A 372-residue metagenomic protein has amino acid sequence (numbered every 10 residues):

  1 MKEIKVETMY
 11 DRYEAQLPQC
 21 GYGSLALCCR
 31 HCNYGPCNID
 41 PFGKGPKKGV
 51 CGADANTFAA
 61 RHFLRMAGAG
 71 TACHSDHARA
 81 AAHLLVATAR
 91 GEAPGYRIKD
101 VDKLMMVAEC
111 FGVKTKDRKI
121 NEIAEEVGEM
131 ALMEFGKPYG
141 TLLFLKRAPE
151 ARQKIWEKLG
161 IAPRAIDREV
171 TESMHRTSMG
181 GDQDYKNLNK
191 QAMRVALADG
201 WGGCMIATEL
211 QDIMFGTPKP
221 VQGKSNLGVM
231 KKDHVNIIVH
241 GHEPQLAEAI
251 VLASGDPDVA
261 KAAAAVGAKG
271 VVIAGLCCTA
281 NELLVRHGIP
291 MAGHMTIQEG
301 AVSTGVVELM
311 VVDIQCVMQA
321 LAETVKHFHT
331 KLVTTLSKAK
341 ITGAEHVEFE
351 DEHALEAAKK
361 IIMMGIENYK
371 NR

Functional and structural regions predicted by a protein language model:
M1-R372: Metallocofactor- and cofactor-centric catalytic cores in central/energy metabolism, strongly enriched
